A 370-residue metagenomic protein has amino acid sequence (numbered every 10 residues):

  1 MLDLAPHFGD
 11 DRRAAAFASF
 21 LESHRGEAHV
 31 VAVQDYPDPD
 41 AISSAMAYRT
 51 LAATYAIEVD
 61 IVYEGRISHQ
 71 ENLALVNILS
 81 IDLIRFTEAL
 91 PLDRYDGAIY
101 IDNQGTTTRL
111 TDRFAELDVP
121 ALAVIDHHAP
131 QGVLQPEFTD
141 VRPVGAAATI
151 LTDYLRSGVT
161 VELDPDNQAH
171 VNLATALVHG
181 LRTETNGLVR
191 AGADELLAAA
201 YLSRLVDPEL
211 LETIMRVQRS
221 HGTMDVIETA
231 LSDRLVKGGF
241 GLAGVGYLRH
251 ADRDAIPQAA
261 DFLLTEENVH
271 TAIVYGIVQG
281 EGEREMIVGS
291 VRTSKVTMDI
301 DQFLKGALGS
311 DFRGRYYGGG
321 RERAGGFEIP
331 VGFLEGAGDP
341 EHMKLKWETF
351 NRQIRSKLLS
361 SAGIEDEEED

Functional and structural regions predicted by a protein language model:
D3-Y36, S44-I57, G132-T271, Y275-E285 (+4 more regions): A structured phosphate/pyrophosphate-recognition subdomain
H24-D93: Anionic-ligand anchoring segments at beta-strand to alpha-helix junctions in alpha/beta enzyme folds, i.e., glycine
L73-L75, R94-I99, G239-R249: Short, basic, glycine/proline-bearing loop/turn elements
N77, D82-P136: Active-site cofactor/cluster-binding pocket
V288-L304: A C-terminal functional module that forms or caps the active site or interfaces directly with catalytic machinery
I300, Y316-Y317: Transmembrane alpha-helices that form the ion-translocation and gating core of multi-pass ion transport proteins
L304-G306, S310-F312: Flexible, small-/acidic-enriched active-site or ligand-binding loops
